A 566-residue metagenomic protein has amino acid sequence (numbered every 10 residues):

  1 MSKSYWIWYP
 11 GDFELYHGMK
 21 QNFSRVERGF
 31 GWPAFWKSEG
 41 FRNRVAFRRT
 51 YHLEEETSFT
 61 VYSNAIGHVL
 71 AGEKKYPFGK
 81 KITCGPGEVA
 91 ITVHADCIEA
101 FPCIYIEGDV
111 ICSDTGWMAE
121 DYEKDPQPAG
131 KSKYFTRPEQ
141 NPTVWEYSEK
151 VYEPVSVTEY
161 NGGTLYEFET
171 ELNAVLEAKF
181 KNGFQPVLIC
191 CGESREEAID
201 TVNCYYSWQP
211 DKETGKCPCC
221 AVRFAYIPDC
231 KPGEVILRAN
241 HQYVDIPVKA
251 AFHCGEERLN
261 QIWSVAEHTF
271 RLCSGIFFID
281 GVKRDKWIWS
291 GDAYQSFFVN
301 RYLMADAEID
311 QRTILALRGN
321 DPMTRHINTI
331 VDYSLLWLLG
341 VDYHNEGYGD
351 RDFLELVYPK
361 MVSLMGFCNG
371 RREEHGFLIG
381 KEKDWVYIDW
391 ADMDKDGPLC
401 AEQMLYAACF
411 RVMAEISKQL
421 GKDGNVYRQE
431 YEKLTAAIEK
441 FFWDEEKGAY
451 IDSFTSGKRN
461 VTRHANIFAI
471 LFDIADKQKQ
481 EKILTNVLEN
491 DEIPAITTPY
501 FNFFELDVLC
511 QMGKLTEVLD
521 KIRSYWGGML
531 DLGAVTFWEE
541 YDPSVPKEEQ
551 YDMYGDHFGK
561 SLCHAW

Functional and structural regions predicted by a protein language model:
M1-I276, D292, E308-I309, T313 (+1 more regions): Extracellular/oxidizing-compartment recognition motifs
W289-Q295, V299-W566: Active-site core of glycosidic bond-cleaving carbohydrate-active enzymes
